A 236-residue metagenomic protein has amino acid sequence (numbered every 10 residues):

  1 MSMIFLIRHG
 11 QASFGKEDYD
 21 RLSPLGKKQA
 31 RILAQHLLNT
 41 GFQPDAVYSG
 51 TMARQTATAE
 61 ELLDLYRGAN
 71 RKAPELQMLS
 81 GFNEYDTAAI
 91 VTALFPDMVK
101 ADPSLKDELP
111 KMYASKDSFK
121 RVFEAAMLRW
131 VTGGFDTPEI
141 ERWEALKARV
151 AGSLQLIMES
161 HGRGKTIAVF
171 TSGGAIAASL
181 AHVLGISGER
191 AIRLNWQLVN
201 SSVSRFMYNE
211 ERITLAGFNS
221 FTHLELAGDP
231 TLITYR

Functional and structural regions predicted by a protein language model:
M3-I7, Y48, K165-T171: Beta-strand elements within well-structured catalytic alpha/beta cores of enzymes that handle phosphate/sulfate esters
F5, G10-L65, R142-R149: Loop-to-helix element that buttresses phosphate recognition and phosphoryl-transfer chemistry
G10, G173-G174, N219-F221: Active-site metal-binding loops of divalent metal-dependent hydrolases
A34-R121: Phosphate-coordination/substrate-recognition cap region in phosphate-metabolizing enzymes
T51-M52, G81, I167-G174: Short, well-ordered beta-to-alpha junction loops that form the rim of enzyme active sites and present histidine/acidic
G68, E84-A114, E144, E159-T166 (+1 more regions): Acidic, low-complexity terminal tails and accessory targeting/binding regions of phosphate-metabolizing enzymes
S104-A145: Short glycine/proline- and acidic residue-enriched helix-loop micro-motifs that form flexible lids or anion-recognition
D136-I167: A mid-sequence, solvent-exposed acidic-amphipathic segment
